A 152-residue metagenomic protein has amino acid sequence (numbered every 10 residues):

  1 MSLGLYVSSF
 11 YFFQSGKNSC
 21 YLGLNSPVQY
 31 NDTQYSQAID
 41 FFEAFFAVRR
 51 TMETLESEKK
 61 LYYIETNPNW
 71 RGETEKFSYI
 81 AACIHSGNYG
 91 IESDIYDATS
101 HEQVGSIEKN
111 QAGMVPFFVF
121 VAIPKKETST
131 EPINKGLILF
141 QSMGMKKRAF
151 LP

Functional and structural regions predicted by a protein language model:
M1-E127, S142: Intrinsically disordered, low-complexity polar/charged tails and linkers
E127-Q141: Glycine-rich, often proline-containing surface loops adjacent to acidic residues and nearby aromatics that form
M145-P152: Loop-centered beta-sheet repeat module
